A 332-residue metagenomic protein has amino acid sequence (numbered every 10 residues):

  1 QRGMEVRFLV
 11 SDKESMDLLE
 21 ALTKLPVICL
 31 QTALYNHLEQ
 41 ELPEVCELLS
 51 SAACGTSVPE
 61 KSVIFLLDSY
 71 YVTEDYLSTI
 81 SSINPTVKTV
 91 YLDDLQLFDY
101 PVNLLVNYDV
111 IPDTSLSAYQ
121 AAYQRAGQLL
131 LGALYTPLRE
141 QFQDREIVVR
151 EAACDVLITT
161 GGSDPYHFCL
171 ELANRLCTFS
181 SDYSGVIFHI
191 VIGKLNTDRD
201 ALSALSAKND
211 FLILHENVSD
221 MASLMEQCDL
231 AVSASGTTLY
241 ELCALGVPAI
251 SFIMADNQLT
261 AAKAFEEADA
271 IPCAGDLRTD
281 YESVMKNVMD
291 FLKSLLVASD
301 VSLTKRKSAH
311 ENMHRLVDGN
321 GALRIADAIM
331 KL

Functional and structural regions predicted by a protein language model:
Q1-M4, F8-R125, L129: Active-site and donor-binding regions of nucleotide-sugar-utilizing enzymes
E14-L19, R199-A201, N257-A262: Short, glycine/polar-rich helix-capping loops at beta-to-alpha or helix-loop-helix junctions that flank or form
P101-Y166: A nucleotide-sugar donor-handling region in carbohydrate enzymes
E151-C228: Donor-nucleotide binding loops and adjacent catalytic segments primarily of GT-B fold Leloir glycosyltransferases
E226-T237: Acidic donor-binding loop of glycosyltransferase active sites
L239-K286: Catalytic binding pocket for nucleotide-activated donors in carbohydrate/polymer assembly enzymes
T304-G319: A short, well-ordered alpha-helix in the C-terminal region of glycosyltransferases
D318-L332: C-terminal alpha-helical cap of glycosyltransferases
